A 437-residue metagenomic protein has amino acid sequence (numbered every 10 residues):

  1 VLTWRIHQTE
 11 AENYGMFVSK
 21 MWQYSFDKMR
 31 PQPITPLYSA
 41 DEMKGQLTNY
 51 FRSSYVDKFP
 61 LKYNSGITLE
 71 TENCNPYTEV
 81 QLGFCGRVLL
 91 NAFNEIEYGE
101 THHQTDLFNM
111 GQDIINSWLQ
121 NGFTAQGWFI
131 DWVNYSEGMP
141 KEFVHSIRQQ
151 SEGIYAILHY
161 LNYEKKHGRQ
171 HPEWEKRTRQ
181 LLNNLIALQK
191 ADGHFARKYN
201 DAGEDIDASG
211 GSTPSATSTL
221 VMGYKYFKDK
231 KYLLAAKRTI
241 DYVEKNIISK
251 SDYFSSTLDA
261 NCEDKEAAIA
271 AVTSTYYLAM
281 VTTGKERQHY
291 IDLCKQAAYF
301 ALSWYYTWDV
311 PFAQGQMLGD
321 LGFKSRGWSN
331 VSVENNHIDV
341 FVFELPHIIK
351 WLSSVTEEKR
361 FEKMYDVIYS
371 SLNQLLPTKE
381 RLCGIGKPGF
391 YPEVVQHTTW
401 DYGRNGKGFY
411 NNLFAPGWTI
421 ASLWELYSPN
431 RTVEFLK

Functional and structural regions predicted by a protein language model:
V1, H7, A11-D57, Y277 (+3 more regions): Terminal, non-catalytic domain-edge segments
R5, L89-T105, E152-Q170, S215-D229 (+4 more regions): Well-ordered alpha-helical scaffold segments within catalytic/enzyme domains
A11-G83, Q112-D113, S117-N134, R179 (+4 more regions): Low-complexity, Ser/Thr/Pro/Gly-enriched N-terminal "stalk/linker" regions
L37-Y55, A92, T105-Q120, S151-I154 (+7 more regions): Hydrophobic core segments within long, regular secondary-structure runs in both alpha- and beta-rich folds
P60-Q81, G127-Q149, H194-S215, D252-Y276 (+2 more regions): Carbohydrate-binding/catalytic loop surfaces
H102, G122, E164, L182-L185 (+10 more regions): Alpha-helical junction/boundary sensor with strong preference for TPR arrays
T105-E152, K176-A187, G193-A196, R238-I247 (+2 more regions): Helix-terminus loop motifs that line ligand-binding clefts
S136-K141, L158-K230, K245, Y299-Y305: Active-site lining segments of carbohydrate-active enzymes
